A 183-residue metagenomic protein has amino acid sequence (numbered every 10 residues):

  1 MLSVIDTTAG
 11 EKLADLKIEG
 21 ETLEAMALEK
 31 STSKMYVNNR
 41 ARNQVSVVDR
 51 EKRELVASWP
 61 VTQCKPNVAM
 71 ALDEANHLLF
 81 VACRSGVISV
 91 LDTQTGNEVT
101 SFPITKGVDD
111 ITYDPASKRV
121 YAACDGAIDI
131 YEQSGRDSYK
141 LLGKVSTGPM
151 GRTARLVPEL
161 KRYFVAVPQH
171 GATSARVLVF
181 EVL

Functional and structural regions predicted by a protein language model:
M1-L183: Predominantly soluble domains enriched in secretory-pathway, periplasmic, or organellar proteins
